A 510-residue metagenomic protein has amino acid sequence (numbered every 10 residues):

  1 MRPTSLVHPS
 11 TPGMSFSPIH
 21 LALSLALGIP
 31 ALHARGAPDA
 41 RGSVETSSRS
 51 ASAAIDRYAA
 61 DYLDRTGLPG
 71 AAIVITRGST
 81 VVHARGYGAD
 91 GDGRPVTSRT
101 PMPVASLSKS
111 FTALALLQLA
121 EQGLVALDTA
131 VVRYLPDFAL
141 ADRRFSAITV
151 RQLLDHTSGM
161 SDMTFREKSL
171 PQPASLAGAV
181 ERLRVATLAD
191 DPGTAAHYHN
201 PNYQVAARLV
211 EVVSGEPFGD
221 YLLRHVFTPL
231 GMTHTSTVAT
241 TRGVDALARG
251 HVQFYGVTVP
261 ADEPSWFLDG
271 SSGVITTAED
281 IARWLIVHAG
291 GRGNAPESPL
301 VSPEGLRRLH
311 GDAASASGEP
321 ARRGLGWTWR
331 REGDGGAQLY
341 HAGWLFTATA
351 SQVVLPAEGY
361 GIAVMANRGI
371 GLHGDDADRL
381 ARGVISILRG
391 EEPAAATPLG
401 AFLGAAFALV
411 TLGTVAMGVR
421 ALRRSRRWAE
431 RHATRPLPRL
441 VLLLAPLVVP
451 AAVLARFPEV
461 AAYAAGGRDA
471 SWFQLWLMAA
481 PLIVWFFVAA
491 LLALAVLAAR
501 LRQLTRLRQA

Functional and structural regions predicted by a protein language model:
M1-S15: N-terminal secretory signal peptides that target proteins for export/translocation
H20-P30: Bacterial N-terminal signal peptides
P38-A71, I75-R77, E216, L223 (+1 more regions): Catalytic loop of the DD-peptidase/beta-lactamase superfamily, centered on the K-T-G motif and neighboring
T46-V104, A141, R242: Short, conserved catalytic-motif segment at the N-terminal edge
R65-A72, G93-Q152, D190-N200, P446: Short active-site loop at a secondary-structure junction that contains or immediately precedes the catalytic residue(s)
T76-T80, A130-F138, E304-R308: Acidic helix-start/capping segments at beta-turn-to-alpha-helix junctions
Y87-D90, R143-T347, Q352, P356: Short, surface-exposed loop or secondary-structure junction motifs that flank catalytic or metal-binding residues
